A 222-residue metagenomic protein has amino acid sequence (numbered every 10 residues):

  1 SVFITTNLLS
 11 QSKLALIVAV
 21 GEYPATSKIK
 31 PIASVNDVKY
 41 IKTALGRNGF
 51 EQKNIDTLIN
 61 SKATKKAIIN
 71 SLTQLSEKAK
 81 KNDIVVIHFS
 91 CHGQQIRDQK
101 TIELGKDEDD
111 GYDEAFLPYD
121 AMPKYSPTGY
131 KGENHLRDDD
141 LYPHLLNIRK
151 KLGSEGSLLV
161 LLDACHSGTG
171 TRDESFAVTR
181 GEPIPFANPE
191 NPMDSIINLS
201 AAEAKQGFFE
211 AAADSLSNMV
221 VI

Functional and structural regions predicted by a protein language model:
L9-L14, S215: A short, charged/proline- and glycine-enriched loop that marks the coil->beta-strand transition at the N-terminal
S10-S12, A67-S90, Q95-A177: Caspase-like (clan CD) cysteine peptidase catalytic core
S12-I29: Short glycine-rich His-centered loop
A19, V38-K42, I59, P123 (+2 more regions): Active-site-proximal C-terminal subdomain of hydrolase catalytic domains
P24-K39, T43: Glycine- and acidic-residue-enriched helix-capping/strand-helix junction motifs
K39-N54: Signal peptide-proximal N-terminal region of secreted/periplasmic/extracellular or secretory-lumen proteins
I55-K65: Short beta->alpha junction loops
